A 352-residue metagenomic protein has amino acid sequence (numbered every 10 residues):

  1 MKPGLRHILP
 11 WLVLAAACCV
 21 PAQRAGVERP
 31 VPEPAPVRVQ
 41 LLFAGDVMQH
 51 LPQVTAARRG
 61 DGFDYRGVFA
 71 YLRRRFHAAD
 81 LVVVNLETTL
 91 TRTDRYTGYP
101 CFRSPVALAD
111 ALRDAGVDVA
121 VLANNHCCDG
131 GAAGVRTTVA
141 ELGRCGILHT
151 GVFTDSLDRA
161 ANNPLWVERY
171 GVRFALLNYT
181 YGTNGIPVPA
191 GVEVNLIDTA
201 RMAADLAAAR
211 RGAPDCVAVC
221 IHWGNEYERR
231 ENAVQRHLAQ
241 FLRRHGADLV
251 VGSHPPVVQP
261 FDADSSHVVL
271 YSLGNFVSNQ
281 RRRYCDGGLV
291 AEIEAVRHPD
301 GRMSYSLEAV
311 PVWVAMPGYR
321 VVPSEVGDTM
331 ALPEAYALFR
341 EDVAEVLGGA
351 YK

Functional and structural regions predicted by a protein language model:
M1-L9: Bacterial N-terminal signal peptides that target proteins for export
G4-L5, A15, A115: Intrinsic disorder/low-complexity signature
L9-A17: Bacterial N-terminal signal peptides
C19-K352: Acidic, metal/ion-coordinating pockets
